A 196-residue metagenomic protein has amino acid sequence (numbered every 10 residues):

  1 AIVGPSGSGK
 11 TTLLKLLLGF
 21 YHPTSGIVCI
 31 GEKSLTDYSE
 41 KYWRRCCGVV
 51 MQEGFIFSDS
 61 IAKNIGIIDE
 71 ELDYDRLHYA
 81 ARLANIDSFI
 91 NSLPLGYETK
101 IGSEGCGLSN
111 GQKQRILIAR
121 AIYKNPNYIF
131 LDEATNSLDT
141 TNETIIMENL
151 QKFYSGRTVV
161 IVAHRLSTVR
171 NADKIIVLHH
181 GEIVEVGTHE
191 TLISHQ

Functional and structural regions predicted by a protein language model:
A1-Q196: ABC-type nucleotide-binding domain
